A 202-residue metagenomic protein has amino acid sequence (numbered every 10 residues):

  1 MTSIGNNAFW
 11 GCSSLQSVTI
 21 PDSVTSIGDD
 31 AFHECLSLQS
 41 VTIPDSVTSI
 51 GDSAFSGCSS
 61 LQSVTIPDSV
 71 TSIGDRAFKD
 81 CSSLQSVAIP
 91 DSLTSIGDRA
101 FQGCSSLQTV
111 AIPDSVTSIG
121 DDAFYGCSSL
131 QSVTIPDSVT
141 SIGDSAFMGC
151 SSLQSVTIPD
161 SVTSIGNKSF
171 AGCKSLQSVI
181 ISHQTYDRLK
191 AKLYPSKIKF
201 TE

Functional and structural regions predicted by a protein language model:
M1-S3, S13-S26, L36-S49, S59-S72 (+6 more regions): Structural signature of tandem-repeat unit edges
K190-Y194: A structural signal for leucine-rich repeat
